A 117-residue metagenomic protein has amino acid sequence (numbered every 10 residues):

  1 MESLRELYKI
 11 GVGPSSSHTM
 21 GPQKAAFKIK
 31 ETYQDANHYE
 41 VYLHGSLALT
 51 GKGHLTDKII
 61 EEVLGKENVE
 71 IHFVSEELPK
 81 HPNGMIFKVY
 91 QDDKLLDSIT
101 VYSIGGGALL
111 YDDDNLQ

Functional and structural regions predicted by a protein language model:
M1-G11, N37-V41: Short, hydrophobic/aliphatic alpha-helical segments
Y8-A26: Conserved phosphate/anionic-ligand binding catalytic regions in large, soluble enzymes, centered on
G13, L47, G105-G107: A generic structural motif
T19-Q23, H54, H81: Electropositive phosphate-/nucleotide-binding environments in soluble metabolic enzymes
K24-Q34: Small-residue-enriched alpha-helical segments and adjacent helix-cap loops that form tight helix-helix packing
K28-K30, D57-E61, D114-Q117: Generic alpha-helical propensity signal that fires on short helical segments and nearby coil/disordered stretches
H38-V74, P82: A structural-propensity feature for long, helix-poor, extended segments
V63, V69-Q117: C-terminal regulatory domains involved in ligand/effector binding and gene-expression control
